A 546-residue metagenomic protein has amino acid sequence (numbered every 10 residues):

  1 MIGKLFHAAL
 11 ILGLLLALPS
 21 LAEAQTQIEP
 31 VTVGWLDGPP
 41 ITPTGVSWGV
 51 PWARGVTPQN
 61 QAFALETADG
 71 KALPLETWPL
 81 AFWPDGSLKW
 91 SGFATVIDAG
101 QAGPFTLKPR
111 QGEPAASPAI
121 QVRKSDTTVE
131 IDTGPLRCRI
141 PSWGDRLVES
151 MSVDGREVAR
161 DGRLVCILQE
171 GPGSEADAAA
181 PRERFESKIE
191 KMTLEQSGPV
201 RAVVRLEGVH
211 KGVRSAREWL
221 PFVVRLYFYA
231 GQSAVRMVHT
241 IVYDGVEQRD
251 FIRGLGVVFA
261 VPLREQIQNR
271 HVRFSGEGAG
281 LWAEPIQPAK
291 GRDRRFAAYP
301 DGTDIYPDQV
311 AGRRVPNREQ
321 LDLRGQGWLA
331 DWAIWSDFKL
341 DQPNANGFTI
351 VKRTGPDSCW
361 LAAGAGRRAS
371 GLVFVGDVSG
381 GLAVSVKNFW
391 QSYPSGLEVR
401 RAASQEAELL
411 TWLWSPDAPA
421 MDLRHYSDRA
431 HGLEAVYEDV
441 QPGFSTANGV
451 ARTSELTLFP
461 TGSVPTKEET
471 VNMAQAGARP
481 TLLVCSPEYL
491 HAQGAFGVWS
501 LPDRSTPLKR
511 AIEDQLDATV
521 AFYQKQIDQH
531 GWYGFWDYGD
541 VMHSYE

Functional and structural regions predicted by a protein language model:
H7-P19: Bacterial N-terminal signal peptides
A22-T26: Boundary at the C-terminal end of the N-terminal hydrophobic targeting segment
G34-Q59, I252-V261: Surface-exposed beta-strand/loop patches in extracellular or lumenal glycoproteins
A53-K71, F259-F274: Solvent-exposed beta-hairpin/edge-strand motifs
N60, L65-S91, L423-A435: Solvent-exposed beta-strand/loop surfaces of large extracellular or lumenal domains
G92-R110: Intrinsically disordered, low-complexity Pro/Gly/Ser/Thr-rich segments with frequent PxxP/GP/PP motifs and embedded
G100, T128-H491, F535-D540: Beta-strand/loop-rich accessory regions of lumenal/periplasmic or secreted enzymes, predominantly carbohydrate-active
A478-E546: Low-complexity, Ser/Thr/Pro/Gly-enriched N-terminal "stalk/linker" regions
